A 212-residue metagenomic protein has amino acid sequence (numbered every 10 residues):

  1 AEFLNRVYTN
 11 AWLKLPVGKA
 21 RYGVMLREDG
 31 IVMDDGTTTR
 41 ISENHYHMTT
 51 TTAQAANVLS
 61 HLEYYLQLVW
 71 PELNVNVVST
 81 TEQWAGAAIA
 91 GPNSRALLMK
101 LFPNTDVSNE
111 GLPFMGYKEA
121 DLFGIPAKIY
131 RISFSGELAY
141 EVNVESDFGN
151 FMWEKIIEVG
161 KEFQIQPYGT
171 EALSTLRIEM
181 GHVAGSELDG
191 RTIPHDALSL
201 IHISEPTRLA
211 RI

Functional and structural regions predicted by a protein language model:
A1-H45, T49-L68: Extended, compositionally biased flexible segments
I41-S204, R208-R211: Conserved, structured C-terminal
